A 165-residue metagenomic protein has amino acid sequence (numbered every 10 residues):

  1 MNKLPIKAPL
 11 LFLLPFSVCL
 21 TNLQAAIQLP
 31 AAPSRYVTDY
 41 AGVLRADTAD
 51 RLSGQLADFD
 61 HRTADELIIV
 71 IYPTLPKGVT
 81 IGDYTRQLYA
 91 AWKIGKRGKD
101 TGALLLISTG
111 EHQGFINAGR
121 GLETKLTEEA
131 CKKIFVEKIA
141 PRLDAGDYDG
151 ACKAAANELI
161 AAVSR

Functional and structural regions predicted by a protein language model:
M1-P5: N-terminal secretory signal peptides that target proteins for export/translocation
I6, L23-Q24: N-terminal cationic amphipathic segment used for targeting or macromolecule association
P9-T21: Bacterial N-terminal signal peptides
A25-R165: Folded, non-transmembrane soluble domains that reside on the lumenal/extracytoplasmic side of membranes
